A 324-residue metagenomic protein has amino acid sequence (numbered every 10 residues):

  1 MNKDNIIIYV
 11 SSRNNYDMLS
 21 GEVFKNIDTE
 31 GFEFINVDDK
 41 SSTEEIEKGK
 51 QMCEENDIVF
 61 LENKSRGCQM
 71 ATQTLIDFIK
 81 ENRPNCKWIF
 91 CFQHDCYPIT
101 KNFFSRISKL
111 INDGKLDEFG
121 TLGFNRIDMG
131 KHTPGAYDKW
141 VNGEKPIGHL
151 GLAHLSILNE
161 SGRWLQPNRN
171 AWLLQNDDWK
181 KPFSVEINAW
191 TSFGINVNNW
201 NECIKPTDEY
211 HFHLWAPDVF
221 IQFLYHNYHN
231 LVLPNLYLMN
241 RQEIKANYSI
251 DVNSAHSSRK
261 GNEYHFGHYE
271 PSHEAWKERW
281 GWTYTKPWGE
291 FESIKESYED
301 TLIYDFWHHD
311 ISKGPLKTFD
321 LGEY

Functional and structural regions predicted by a protein language model:
N14-D28: Short, well-formed alpha-helical segments that are part of the catalytic scaffolds of diverse glycosyltransferases
V37-G49, Y97: A conserved acidic beta->alpha catalytic loop
N63-K80: Glycine-rich, basic loop-to-helix element that forms the pyrophosphate-binding segment of sugar-nucleotide handling
C86-Y97: Short beta-strand-to-loop acidic/aromatic patch adjacent to the donor-nucleotide binding site
N102-T121: Conserved donor-nucleotide/metal-binding helix-loop-beta segment in metal-dependent transferases, i.e., the alpha-helix
G120-W140: Short beta-strand-to-loop element that shapes/binds the nucleotide-sugar donor at the catalytic cleft/hinge
L158-I195, G261-Y264: A recurrent flexible, glycine/aromatic-enriched loop bordering the glycosyltransferase active site that acts as
I187-W190, N201-M239: Donor nucleotide-sugar recognition loop
